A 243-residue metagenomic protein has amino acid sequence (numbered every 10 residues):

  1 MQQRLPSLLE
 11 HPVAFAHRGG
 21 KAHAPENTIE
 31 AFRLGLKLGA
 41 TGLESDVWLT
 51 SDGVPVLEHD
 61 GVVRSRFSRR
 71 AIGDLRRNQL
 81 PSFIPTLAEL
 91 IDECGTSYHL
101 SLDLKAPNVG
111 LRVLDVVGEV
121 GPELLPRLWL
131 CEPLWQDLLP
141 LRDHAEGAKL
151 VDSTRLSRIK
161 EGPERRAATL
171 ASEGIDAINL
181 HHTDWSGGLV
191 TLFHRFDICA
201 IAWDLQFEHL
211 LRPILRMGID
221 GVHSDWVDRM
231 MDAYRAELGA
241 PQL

Functional and structural regions predicted by a protein language model:
M1-L243: Phosphate-group recognition and catalysis centered on beta-loop-alpha active-site segments
